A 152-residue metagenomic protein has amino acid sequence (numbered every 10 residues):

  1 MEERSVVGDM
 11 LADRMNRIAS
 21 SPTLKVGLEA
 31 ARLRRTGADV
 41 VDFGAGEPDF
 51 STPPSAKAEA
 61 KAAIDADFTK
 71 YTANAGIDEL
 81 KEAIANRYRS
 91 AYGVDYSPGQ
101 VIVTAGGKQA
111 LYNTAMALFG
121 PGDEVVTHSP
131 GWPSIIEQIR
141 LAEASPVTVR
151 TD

Functional and structural regions predicted by a protein language model:
M1, S5, L11, L118-V125: Long, low-complexity, intrinsically disordered polar/charged segments
E3-G106, N113: N-terminal small-domain helix-loop-helix segment of the aminotransferase-like
G99, M116-D152: PLP-dependent aminotransferase-like
A110-L111, I135: Short, hydrophobic alpha-helical packing/hinge segments within bilobed ligand-binding/sensory domains
